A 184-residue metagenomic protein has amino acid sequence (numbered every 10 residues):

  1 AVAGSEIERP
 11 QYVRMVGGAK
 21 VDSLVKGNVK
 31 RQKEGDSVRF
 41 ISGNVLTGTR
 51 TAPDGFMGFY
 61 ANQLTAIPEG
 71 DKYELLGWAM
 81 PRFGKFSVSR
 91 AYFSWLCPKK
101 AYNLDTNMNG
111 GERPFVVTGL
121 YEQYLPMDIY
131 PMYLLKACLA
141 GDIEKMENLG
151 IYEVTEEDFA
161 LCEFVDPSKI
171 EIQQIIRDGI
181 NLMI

Functional and structural regions predicted by a protein language model:
A1-I184: Redox cofactor-anchoring modules in respiratory/redox and cofactor-processing assemblies
